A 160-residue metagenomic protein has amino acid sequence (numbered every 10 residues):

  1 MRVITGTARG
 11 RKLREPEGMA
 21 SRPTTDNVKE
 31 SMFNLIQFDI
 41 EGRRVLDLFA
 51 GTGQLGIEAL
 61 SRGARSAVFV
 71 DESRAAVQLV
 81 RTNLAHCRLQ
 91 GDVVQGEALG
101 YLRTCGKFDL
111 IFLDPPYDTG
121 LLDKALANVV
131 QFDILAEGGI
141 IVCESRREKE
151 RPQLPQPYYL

Functional and structural regions predicted by a protein language model:
M1-L160: Class I S-adenosyl-L-methionine-dependent methyltransferase catalytic core
